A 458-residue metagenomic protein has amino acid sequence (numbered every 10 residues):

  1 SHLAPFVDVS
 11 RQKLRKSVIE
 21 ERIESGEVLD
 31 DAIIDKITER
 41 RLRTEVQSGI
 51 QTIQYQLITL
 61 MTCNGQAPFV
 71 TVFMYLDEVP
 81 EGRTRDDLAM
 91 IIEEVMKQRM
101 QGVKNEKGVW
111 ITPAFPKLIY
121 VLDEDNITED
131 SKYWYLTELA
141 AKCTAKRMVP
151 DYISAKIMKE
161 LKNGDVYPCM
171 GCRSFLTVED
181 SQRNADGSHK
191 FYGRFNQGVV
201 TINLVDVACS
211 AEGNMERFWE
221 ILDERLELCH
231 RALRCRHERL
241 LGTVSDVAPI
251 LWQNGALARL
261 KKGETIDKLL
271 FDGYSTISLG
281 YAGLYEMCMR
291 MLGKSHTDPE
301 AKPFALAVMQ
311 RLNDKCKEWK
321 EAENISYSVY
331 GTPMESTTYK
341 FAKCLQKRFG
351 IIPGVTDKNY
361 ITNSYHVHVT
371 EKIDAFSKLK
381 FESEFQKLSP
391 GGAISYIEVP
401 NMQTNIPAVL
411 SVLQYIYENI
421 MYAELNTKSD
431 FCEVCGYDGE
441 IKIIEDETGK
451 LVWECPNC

Functional and structural regions predicted by a protein language model:
S1-G273, K294, D298-C458: Conserved catalytic cores of very large enzyme subunits
I277-R290, Q310: Contiguous, well-ordered alpha-helical segments that form the cores/surfaces of helical PPI scaffolds
